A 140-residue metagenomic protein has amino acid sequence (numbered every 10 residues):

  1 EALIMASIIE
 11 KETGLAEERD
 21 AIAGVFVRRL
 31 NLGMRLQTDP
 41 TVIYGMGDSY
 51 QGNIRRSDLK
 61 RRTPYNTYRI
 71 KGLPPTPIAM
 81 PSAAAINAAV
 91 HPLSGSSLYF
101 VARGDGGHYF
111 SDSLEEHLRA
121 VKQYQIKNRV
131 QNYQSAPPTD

Functional and structural regions predicted by a protein language model:
E1-D140: Bacterial extracytoplasmic/cell-wall-associated proteins, especially those involved in peptidoglycan
